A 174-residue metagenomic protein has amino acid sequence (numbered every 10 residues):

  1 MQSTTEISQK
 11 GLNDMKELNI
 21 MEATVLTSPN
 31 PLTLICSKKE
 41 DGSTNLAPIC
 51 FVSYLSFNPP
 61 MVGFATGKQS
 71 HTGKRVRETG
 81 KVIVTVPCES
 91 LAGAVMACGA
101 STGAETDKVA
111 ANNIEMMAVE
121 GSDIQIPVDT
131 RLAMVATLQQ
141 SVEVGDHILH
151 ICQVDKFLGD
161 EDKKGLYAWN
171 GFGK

Functional and structural regions predicted by a protein language model:
Q2-K174: Basic, polyanion-binding surface patches
